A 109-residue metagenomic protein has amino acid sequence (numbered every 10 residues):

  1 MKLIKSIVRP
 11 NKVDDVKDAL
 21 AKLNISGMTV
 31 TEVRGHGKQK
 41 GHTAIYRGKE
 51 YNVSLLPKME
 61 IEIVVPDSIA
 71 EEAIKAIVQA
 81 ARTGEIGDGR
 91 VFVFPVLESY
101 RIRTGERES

Functional and structural regions predicted by a protein language model:
M1-S109: Positively charged, small/polar-rich N-terminal and surface patches that mediate targeting and assembly and bind
